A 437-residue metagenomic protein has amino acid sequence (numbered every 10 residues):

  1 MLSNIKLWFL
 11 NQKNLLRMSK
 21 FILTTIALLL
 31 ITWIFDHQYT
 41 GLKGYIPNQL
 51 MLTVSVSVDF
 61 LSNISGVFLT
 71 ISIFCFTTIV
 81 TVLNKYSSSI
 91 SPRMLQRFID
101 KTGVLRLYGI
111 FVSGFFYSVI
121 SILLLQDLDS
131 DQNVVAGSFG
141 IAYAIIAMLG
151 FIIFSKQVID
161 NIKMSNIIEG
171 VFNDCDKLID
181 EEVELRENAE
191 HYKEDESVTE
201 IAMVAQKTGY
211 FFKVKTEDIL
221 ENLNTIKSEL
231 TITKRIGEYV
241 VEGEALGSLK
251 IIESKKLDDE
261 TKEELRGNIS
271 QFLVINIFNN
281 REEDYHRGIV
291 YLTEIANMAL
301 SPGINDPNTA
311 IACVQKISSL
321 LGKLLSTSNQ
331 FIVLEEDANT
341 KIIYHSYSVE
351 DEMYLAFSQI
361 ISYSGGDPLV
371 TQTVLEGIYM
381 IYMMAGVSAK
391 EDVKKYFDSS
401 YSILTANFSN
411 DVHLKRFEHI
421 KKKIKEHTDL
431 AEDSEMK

Functional and structural regions predicted by a protein language model:
S3-W8, T32, D36-L42, I46-L50 (+2 more regions): N-terminal intrinsically disordered, cationic/polar leader segments that include organellar targeting peptides
K6-F21, N48-G66, S91-G109, D131-G140 (+1 more regions): Membrane-interface segments at loop-to-transmembrane junctions
A27-T40, L52-D127, M148, I152-S155 (+1 more regions): Transmembrane alpha-helix detector for multi-pass membrane proteins
K43, M51-T53, I73, T81 (+3 more regions): Short secondary-structure boundary micro-motifs
I46, S91-M94, L124, L178 (+2 more regions): Juxtamembrane helix-loop transition sites at the ends of transmembrane segments in multi-pass membrane proteins
I90, E238-V240: Hydrophobic/aromatic-rich, well-ordered segments within soluble, folded domains that form packed cores
D131-Q132, G137, I153-T231, R235 (+2 more regions): Short basic (Lys/Arg) and small-residue
A142-I145: Alpha-helical transmembrane segments of multi-pass membrane proteins
